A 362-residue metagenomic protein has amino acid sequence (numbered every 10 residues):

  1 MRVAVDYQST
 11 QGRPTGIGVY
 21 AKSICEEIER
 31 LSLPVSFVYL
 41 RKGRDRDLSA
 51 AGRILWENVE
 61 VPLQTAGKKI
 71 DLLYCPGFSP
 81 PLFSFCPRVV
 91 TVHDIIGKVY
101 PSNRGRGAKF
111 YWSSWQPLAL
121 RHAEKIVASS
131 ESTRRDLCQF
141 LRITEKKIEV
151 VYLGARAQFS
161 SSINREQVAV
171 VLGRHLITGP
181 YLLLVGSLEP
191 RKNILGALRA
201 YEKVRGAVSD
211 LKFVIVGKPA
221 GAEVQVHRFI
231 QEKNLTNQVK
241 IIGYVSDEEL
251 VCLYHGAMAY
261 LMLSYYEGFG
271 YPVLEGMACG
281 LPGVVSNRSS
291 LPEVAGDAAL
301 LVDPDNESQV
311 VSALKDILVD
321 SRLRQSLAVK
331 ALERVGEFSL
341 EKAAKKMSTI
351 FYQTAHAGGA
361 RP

Functional and structural regions predicted by a protein language model:
M1-P362: Carbohydrate transferase catalytic cores enriched for Leloir-type hexosyltransferases
